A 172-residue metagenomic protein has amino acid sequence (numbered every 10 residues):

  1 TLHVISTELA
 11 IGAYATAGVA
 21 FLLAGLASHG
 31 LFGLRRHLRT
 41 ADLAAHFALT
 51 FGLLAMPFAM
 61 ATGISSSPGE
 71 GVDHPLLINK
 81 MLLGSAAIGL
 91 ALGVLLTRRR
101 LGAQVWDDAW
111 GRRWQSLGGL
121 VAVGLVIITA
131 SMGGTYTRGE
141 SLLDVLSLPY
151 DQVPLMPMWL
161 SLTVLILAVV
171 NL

Functional and structural regions predicted by a protein language model:
T1-L172: Polytopic transmembrane helical bundles with strong interfacial aromatic enrichment
